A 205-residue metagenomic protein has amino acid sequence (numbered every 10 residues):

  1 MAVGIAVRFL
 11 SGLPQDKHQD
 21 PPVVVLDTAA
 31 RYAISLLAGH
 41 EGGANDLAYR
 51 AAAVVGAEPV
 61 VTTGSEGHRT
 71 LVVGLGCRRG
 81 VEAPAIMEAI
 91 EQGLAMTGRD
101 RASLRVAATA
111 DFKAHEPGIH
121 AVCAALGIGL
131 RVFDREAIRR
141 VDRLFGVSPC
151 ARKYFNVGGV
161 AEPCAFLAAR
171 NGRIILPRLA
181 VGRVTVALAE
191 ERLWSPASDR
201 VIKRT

Functional and structural regions predicted by a protein language model:
M1-G118, A187-S195, D199-T205: Conserved mixed alpha/beta catalytic, RNA-binding, or beta-rich assembly cores of soluble enzyme, regulatory
M1-I5, V122-V132: Short, structured active-site "lid" loops
Q19, V55, A125-L126, R170: Short, structured coil segments at secondary-structure junctions
L37-G42, A121-A124, R143-K153: Short, surface-exposed amphipathic charged segments that create phosphate/polyanion-binding patches used for binding
S103, A108-L126, E136-F145: Active-site pocket-lining segment
F133-D199, T205: A cross-taxonomic marker for long C-terminal extensions/tails that follow the last structured domain
